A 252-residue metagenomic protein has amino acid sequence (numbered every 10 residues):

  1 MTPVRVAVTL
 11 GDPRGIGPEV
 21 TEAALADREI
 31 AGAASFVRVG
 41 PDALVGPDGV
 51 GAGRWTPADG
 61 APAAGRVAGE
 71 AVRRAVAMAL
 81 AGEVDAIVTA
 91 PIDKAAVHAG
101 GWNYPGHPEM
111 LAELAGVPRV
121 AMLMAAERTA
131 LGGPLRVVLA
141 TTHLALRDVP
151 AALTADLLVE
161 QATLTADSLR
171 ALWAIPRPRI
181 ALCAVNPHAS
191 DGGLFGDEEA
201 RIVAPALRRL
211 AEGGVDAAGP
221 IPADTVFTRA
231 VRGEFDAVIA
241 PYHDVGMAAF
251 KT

Functional and structural regions predicted by a protein language model:
M1-E198, A204-T252: Anion-binding alpha/beta catalytic cores of soluble intermediary-metabolism enzymes, centered on
